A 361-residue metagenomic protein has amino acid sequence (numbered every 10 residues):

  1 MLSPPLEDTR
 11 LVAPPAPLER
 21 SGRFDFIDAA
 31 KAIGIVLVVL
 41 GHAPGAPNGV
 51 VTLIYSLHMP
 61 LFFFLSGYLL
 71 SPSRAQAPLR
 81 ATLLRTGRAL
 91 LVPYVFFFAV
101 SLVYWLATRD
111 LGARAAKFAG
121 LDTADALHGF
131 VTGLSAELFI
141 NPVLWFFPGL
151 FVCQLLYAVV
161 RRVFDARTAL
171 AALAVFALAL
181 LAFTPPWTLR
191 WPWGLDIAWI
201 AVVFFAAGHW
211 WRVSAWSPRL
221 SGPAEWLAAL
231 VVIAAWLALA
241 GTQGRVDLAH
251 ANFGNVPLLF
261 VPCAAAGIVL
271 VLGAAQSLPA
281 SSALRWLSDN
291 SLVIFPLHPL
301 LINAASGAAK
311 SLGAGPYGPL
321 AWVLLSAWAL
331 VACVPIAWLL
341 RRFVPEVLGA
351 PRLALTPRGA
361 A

Functional and structural regions predicted by a protein language model:
L2-A13, L278-S288, L301-A361: C-terminal "closing" transmembrane helix and its immediate cytosolic amphipathic cap in multi-pass membrane proteins
L11-V12, R219-R285, L300, P316-G318: Alpha-helical transmembrane segments and terminal signal-anchor/GPI-anchor hydrophobic tails, characterized by long
E19-D25, A43-L53, T82, W191 (+4 more regions): Juxtamembrane loop-transmembrane helix junctions in multi-pass integral membrane proteins, especially the extracellular
S21-N48, H58-L61, L65, R88-R109 (+8 more regions): Kinked, hydrophobic transmembrane alpha-helices enriched for aromatic residues and small/kink-inducing positions
I54-Y55, F62-F63, L69-S71, S101 (+3 more regions): Hydrophobic alpha-helical segments with transmembrane-like composition
S56, A81, A89-L90, P142 (+5 more regions): Residue-level signature of transmembrane alpha-helical entry/exit and packing/kink sites in multi-pass membrane
A75-R85, A158-A169, R212-A224, Q276-W286: Membrane-interface helix-boundary motifs at transmembrane edges
A169-L180, E225-A234, S291: Central hydrophobic cores of alpha-helical transmembrane segments in multi-pass integral membrane proteins
